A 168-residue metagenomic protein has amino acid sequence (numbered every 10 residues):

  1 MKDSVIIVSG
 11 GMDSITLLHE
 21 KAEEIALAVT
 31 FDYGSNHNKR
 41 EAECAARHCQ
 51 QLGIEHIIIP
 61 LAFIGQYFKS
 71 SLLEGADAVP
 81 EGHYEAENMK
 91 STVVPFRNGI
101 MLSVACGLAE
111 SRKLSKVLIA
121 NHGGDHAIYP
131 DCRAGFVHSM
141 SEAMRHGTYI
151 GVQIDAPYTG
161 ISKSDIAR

Functional and structural regions predicted by a protein language model:
M1-R168: Nucleotide-activated chemistry modules centered on ATP-dependent adenylation/adenylyltransferase
